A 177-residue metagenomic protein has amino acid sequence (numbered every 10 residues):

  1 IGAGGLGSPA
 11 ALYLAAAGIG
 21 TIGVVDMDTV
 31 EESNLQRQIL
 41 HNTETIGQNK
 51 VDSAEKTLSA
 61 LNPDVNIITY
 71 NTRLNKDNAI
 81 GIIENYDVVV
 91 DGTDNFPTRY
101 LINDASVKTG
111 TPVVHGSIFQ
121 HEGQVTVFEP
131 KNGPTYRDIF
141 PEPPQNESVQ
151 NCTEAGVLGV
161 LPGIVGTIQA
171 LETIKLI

Functional and structural regions predicted by a protein language model:
I1-I177: Adenine nucleotide-associated cytosolic modules
